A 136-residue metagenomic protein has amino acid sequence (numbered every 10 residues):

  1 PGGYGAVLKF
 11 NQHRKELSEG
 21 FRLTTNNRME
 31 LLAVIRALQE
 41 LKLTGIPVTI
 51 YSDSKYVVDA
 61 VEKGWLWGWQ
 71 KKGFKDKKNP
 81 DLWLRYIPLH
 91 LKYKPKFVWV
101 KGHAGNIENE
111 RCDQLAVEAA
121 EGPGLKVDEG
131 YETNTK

Functional and structural regions predicted by a protein language model:
P1, I35-R111, L115, A120: RNase H catalytic domain
P1-L32, R36-I46, Q114, E118 (+2 more regions): RNase H-like nuclease fold core
